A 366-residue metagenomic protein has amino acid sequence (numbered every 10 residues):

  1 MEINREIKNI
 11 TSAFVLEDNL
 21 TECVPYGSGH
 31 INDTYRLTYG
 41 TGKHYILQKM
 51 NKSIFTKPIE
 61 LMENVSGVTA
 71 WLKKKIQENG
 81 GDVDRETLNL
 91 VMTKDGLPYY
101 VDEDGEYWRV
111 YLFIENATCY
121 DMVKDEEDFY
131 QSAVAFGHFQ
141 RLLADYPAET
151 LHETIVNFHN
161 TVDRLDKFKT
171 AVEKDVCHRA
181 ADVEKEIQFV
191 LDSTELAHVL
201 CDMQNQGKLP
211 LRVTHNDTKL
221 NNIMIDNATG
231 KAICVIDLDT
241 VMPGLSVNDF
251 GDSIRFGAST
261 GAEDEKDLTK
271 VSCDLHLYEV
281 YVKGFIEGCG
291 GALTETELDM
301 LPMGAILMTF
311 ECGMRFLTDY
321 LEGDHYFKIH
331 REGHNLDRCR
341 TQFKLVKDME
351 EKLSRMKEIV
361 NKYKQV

Functional and structural regions predicted by a protein language model:
M1-V24: Juxta-kinase regulatory segment immediately upstream of eukaryotic protein kinase catalytic domains
C23-T170, G244-S246, G257, A262-V271 (+3 more regions): Conserved ATP-binding subdomain of kinase catalytic cores across diverse folds
V24-S28, Q48-K49, F55-I59, I114-V134 (+5 more regions): ATP-dependent phospho-/nucleotidyl transfer catalytic cores
Y45, E86, R109, R212 (+2 more regions): Protein kinase-like catalytic core scaffold
T56, I225-K283, G290-L293, I329-N335: Active-site Asp-x-Gly
M62-V65, F136, Y278, V282 (+1 more regions): Amphipathic alpha-helical segments in well-structured domains
E103, P210-H215, M242, L277 (+2 more regions): Secondary-structure capping and boundary motifs in well-ordered enzyme cores
D163, E279-V360: Helix-rich C-terminal or lid/interface subdomains of diverse kinases
